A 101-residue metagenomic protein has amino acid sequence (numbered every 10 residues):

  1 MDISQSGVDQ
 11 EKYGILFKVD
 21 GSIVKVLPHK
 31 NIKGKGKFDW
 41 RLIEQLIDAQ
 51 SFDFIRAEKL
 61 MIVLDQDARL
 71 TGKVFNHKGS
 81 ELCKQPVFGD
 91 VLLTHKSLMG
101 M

Functional and structural regions predicted by a protein language model:
M1-M101: Short beta-rich binding modules
